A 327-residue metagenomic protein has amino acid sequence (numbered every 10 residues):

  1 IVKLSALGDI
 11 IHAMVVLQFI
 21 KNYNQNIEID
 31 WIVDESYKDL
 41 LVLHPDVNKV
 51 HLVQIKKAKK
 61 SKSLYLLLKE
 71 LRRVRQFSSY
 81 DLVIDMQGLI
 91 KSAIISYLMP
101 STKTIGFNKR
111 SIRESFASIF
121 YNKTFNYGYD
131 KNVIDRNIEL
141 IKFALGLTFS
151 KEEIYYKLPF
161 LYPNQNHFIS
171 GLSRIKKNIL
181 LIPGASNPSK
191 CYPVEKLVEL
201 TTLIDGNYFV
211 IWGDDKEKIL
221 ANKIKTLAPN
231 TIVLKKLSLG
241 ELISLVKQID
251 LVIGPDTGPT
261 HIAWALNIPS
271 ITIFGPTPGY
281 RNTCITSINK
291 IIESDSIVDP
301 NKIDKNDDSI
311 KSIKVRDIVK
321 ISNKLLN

Functional and structural regions predicted by a protein language model:
I1-N327: Catalytic machinery of carbohydrate-active enzymes, primarily nucleotide-sugar-dependent glycosyltransferases
